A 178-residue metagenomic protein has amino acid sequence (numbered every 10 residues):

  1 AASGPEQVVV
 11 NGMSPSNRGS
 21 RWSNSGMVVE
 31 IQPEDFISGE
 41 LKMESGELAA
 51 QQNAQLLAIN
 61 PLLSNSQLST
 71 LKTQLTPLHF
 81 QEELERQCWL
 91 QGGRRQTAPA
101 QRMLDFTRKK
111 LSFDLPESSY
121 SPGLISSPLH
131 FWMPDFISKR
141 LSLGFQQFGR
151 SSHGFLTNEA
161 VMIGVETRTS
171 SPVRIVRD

Functional and structural regions predicted by a protein language model:
A1-S64, L71-D178: Residues forming the flavin
